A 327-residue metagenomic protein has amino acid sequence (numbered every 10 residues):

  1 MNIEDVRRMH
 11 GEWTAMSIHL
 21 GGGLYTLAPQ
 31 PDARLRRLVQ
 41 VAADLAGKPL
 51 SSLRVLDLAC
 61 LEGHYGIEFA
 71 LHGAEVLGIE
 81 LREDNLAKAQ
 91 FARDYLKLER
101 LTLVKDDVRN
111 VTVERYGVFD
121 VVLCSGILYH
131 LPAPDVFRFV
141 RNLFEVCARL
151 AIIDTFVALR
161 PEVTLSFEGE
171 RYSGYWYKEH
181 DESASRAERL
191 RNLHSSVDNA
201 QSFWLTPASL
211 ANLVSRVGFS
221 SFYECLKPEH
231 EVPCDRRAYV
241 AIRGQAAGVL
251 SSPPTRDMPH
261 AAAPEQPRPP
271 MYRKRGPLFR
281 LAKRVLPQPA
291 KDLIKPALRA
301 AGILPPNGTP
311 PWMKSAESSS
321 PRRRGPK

Functional and structural regions predicted by a protein language model:
M1-A15, P254-K327: Membrane-proximal basic amphipathic "stem/tether" segments
P29-S51: Conserved alpha-helix/loop element of class I SAM-dependent methyltransferases that forms part of the SAM/SAH-binding
S52-L61: Conserved class I S-adenosyl-L-methionine
E62-H72: Conserved SAM-binding loop of SAM-dependent methyltransferases across substrates and taxa, primarily the Class I
E75-E80: Conserved SAM-binding motif I beta-strand of class I
A89-Q90: Conserved SAM-binding loop
K97-R109: Conserved SAM-binding strand-loop segment of SAM-dependent methyltransferases
L123-C124, A133-H260: S-adenosyl-L-methionine-dependent methyltransferase catalytic module, highlighting the catalytic core
